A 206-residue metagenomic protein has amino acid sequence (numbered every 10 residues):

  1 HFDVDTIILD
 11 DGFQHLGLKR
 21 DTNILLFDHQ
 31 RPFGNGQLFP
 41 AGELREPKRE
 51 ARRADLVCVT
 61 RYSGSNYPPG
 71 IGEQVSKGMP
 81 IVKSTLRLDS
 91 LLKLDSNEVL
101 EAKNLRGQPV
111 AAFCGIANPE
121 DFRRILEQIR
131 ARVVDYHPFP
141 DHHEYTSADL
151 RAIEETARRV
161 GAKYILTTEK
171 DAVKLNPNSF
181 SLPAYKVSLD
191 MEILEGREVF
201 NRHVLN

Functional and structural regions predicted by a protein language model:
H1-K77, I81-K83: Phosphate/Mg2+-binding loops and adjacent switch elements in nucleotide/diphosphate-handling enzyme cores
F2-D5, A157-K163: Glycine-rich phosphate-binding loop signature in dinucleotide/nucleotide-binding domains
L18-K19, K48-R53, Q74-K77, N104-R106 (+3 more regions): Short, conserved loop/helix-junction motifs that constitute active-site signature segments in enzyme catalytic cores
F27, S84, H137, V187: Hydrophobic residues at beta-strand termini and immediately following loops that shape nucleotide-binding pockets
S63-I71, E120-D121, A172-N176: Short, charged/polar "capping" segments at the starts of alpha-helices and the immediately preceding loops
D89, P140-E144, F180-N206: Short, flexible loop segments at boundaries between secondary-structure elements
L92, S96-E98, K103-S147, N201 (+1 more regions): Redox- and metal-dependent alpha/beta enzyme cores, enriched for Fe-S-associated oxidoreductases and cofactor-handling
E144-G161, K170-A172: A short, acidic, amphipathic alpha-helical segment used as a generic capping/interface helix at domain edges
